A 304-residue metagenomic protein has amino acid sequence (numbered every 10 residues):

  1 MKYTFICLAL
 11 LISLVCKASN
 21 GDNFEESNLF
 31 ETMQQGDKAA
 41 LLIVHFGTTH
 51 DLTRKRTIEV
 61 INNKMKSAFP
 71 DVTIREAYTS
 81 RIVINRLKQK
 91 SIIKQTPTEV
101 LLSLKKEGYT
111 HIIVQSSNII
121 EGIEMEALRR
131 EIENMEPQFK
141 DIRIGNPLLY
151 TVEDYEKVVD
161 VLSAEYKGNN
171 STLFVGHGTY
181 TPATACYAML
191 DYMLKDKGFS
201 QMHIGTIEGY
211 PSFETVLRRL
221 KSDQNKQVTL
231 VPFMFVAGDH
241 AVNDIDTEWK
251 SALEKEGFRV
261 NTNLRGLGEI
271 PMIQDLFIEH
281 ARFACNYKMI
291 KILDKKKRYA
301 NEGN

Functional and structural regions predicted by a protein language model:
M1-L8: Sec-dependent signal peptide recognition, specifically the positively charged N-region followed immediately by
A9-K17: Hydrophobic h-region of N-terminal signal peptides that target proteins for export in Gram-negative bacteria
S19-N304: Extended amphipathic ligand-handling, pore-lining, and cofactor/metal-binding catalytic surfaces
